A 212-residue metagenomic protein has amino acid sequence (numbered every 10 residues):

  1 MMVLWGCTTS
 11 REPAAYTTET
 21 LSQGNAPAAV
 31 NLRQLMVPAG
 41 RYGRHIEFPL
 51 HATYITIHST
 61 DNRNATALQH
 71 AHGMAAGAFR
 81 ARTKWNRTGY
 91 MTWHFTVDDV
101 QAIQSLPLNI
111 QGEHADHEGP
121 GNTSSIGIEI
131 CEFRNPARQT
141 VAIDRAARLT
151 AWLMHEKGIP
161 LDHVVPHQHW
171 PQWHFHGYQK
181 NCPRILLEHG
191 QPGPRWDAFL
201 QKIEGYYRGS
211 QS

Functional and structural regions predicted by a protein language model:
C7-H117, G121: N-terminal catalytic cores of peptidoglycan-degrading enzymes
C7-L35, P49, F133-S212: Basic/polar, cationic surfaces and motifs that engage anionic cell-wall and phosphate/carboxylate ligands
T56, H94, G127-E129, V165: Soluble periplasmic/extracytoplasmic beta-strand elements of cell-envelope proteins
T60-D61, L108-N109, G121-P136, E204: Cell-envelope and extracellular/periplasmic
A81-K84, G119-N122, E129-C131, A151-H155 (+1 more regions): Glycine-rich loops and low-complexity Gly/Arg-rich segments that provide flexible linkers or classic glycine-based
